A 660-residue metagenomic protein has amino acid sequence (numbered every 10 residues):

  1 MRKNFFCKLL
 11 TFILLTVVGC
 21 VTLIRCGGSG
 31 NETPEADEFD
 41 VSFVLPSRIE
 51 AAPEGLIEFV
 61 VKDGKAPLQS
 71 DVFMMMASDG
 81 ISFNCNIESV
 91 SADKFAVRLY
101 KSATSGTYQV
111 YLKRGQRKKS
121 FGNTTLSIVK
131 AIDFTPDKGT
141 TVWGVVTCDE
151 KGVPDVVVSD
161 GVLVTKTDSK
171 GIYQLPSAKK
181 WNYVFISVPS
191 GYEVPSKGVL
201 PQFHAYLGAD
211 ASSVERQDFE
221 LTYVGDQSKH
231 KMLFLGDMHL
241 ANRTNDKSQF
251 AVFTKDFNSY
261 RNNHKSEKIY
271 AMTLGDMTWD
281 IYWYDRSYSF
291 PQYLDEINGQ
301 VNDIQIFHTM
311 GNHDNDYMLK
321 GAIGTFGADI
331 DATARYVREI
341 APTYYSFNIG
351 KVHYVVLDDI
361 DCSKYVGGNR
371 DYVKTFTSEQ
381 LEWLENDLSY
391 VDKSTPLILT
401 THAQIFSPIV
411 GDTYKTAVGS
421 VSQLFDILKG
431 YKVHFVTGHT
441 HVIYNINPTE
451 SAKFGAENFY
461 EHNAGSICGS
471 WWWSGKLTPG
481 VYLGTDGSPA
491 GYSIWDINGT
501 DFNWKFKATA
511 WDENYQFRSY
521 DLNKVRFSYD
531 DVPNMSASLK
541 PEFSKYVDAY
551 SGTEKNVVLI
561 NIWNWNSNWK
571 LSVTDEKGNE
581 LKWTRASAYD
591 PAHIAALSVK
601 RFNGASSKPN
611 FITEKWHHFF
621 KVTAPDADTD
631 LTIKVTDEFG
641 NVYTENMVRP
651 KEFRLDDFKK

Functional and structural regions predicted by a protein language model:
R2, L15-R48, L126-F134, F219: Bacterial Sec-dependent N-terminal signal peptides
A36-F39, F43-S120, G161-L163: Immunoglobulin-like IPT/TIG beta-sandwich domains and homologous Ig-like subdomains
L68-D71, T140-W143, C148-V162: Short, ordered, surface-exposed loop/turn motifs in non-cytosolic proteins
R117, D160, W181-L207: A short, solvent-exposed loop/turn motif at the edges and junctions of modular extracellular/periplasmic domains
D133-T141, C148-D149, Y192-D285, K660: N-terminal active-site segment of His-dependent metallophosphoesterases
T135-V145, G198-E215, G236-H239, F257-R261 (+2 more regions): Metal-dependent phosphoesterase/phosphodiesterase active-site architecture
S159-S177: Short, acidic Ser/Thr/Gly-rich low-complexity loop/linker segments typical of extracellular and cell-surface proteins
Q202-G208, Y282-V391, K415, G419-V436 (+2 more regions): Extended active-site neighborhood of metal-dependent phosphoesterases/phosphodiesterases
